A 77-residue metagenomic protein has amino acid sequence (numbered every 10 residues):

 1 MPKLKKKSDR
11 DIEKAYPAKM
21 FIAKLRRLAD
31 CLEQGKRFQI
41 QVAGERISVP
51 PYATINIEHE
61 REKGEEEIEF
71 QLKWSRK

Functional and structural regions predicted by a protein language model:
M1-A23, R27-L28: Terminal, regulation- and interaction-focused segments at domain boundaries
A23-H59: Amphipathic, hydrophobic secondary-structure cores in small proteins
I55-K77: C-terminal edge-of-domain segments
